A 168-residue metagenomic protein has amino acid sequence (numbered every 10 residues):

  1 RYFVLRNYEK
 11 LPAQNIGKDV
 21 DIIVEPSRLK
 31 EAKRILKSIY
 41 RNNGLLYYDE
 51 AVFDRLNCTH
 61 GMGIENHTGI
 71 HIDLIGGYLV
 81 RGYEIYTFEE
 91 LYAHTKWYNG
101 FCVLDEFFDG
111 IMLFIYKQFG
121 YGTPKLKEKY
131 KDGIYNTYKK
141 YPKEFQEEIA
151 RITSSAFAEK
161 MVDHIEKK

Functional and structural regions predicted by a protein language model:
R1-V20, V24-K168: Conserved NTP-donor binding/palm subdomain of two-metal-ion nucleotidyltransferases/polymerases, i.e., the charged
